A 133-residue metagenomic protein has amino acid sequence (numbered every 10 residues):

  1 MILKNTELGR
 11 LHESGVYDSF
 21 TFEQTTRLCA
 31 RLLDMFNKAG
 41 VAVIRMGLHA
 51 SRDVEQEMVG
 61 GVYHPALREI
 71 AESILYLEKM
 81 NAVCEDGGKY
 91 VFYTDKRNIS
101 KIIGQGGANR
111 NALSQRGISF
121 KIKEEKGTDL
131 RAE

Functional and structural regions predicted by a protein language model:
M1-G88: C-terminal scaffold of the Radical SAM
R52-E133: Radical SAM enzyme core and accessory elements
